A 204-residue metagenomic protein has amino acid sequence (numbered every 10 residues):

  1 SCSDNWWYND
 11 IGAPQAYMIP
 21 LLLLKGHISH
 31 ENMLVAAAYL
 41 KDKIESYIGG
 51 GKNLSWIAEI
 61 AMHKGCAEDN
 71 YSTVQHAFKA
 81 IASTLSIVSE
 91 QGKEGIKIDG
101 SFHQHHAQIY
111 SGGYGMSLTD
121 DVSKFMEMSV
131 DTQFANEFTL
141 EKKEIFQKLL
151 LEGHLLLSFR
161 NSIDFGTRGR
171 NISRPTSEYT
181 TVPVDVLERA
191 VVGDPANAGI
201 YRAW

Functional and structural regions predicted by a protein language model:
S1-C2: Phospho-regulated, Ser/Thr/Pro-rich intrinsically disordered or coiled-coil terminal scaffolds of eukaryotic
W6-W204: Extracellular polysaccharide-recognition and catalytic grooves
